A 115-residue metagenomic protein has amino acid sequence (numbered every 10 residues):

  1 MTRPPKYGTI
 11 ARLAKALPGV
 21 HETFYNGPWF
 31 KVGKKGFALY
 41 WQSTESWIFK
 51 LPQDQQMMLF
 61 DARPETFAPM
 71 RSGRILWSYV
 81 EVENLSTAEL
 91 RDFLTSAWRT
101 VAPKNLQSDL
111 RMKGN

Functional and structural regions predicted by a protein language model:
M1-N115: Charge-dense, helix-prone N-terminal extensions
